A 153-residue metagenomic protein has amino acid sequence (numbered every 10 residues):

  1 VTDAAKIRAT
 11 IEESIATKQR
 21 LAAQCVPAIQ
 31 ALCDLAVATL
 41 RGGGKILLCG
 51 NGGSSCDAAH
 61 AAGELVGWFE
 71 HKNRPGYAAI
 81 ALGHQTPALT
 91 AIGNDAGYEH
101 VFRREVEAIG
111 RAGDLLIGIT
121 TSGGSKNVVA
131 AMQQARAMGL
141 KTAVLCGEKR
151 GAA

Functional and structural regions predicted by a protein language model:
V1-Q24: Generic N-terminal amphipathic, Lys/Arg-enriched alpha-helix
Q24-G42: A short, well-structured juxtamembrane/interface segment
A38-G110: Glycine-rich, small/polar surface segments that engage phosphate groups of diverse ligands
N51, H84, T121, G147-E148: Cofactor-binding loop segments of dinucleotide-utilizing enzymes, especially the Rossmann-like FAD- and NAD(P)+-binding
S54-A59, G124-A131: Short glycine/serine/threonine-rich phosphate/pyrophosphate-binding segments that cradle anionic phosphate groups
M132-M138: Surface-exposed amphipathic alpha-helices with a cationic face
V144-A153: Short, glycine/polar-rich helix-capping loops at beta-to-alpha or helix-loop-helix junctions that flank or form
